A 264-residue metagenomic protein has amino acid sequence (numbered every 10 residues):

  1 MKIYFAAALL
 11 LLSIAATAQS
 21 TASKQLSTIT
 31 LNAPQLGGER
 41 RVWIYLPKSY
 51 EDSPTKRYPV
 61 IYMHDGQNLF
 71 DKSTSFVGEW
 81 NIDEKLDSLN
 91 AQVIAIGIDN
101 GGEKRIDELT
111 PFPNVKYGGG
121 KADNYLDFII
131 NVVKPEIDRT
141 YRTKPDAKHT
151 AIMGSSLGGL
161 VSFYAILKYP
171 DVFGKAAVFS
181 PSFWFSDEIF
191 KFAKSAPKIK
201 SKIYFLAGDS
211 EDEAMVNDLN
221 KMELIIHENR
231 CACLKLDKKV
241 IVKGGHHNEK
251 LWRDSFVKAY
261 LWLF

Functional and structural regions predicted by a protein language model:
M1-S23: Bacterial Sec-dependent N-terminal signal peptides
Q19-F264: Non-catalytic cap/lid and distal C-terminal segments of serine-dependent acyl enzymes
